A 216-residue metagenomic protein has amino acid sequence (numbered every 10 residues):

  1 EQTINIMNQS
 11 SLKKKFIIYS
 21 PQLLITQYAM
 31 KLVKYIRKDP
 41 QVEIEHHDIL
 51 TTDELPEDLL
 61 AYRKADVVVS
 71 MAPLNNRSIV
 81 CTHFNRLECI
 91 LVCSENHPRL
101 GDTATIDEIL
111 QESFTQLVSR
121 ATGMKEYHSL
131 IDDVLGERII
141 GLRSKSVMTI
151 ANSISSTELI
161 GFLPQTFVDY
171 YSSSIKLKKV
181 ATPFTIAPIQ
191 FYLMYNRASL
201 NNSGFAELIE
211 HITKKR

Functional and structural regions predicted by a protein language model:
E1-Q9: Alpha-helical "hinge/linker" immediately C-terminal to small N-terminal DNA-binding modules
L12-N75: Central regulatory/effector-binding core of bacterial HTH transcription factors
I25, A61-K64, M71, R120-K178: Hydrophobic hinge/microswitch elements
Y28, T105, E126-Y127, L200-I212: Short amphipathic alpha-helical coupling segments at ligand-binding clamshell hinges and other catalytic/signaling
N76-F114: Flexible hinge/capping segments at coil-to-helix
N76-T82, L87, T149-A198: Beta-alpha-beta core module
V92-P98, Q190-N201: A bilobed periplasmic-binding-protein/Venus flytrap-type ligand-binding module shared by bacterial periplasmic
R99, Q111-L135, N201-S203: Secondary-structure junction motif
